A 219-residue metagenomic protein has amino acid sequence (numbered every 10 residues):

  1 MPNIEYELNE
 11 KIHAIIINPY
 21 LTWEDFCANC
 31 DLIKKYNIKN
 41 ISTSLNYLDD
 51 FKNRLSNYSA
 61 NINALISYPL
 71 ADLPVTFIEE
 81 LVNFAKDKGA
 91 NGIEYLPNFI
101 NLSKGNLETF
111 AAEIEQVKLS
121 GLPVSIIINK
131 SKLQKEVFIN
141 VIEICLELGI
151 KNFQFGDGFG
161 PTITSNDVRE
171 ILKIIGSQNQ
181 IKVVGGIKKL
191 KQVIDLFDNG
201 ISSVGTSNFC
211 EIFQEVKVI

Functional and structural regions predicted by a protein language model:
M1-A28, R169, K173-Q180, K188-I219: Alpha/beta catalytic cores of nucleotide-metabolism and tRNA/nucleoside-modifying enzymes
M1-K88, K135, N140, I144-L146: Conserved N-terminal beta1-alpha1 strand-loop-helix module at the mouth
N9-K11, K39-S42, S59-L65, N91-E94 (+4 more regions): Structural preference for beta-strand elements that scaffold enzyme active sites
I15, A64-P69, K88-L102, E147-T164 (+2 more regions): Glycine-rich phosphate-binding active-site loops on the catalytic face of alpha/beta enzymes
N18-Y20, I128-S131, G158: Short beta->alpha junction loops
L45, D49-L70, L107-K132, T162-K189: Alpha-helix-loop-beta-strand connector modules within alpha/beta enzyme cores
L73-D87, L133-I144, N166-V168, K173-I181 (+1 more regions): Catalytic cores of alpha/beta
F77-K86, G92-Q154: Conserved anion-binding
